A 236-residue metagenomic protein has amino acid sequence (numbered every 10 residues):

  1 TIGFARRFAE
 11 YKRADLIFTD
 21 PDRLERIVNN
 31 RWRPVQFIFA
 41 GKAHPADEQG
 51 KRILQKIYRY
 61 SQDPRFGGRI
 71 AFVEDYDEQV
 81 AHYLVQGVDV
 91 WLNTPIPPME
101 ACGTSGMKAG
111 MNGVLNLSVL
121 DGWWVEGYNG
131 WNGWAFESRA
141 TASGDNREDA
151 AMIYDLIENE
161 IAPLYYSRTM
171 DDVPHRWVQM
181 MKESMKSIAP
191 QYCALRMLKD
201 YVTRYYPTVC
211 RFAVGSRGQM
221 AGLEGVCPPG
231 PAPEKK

Functional and structural regions predicted by a protein language model:
T1-Y76: Conserved catalytic-core segment of nucleotide-activated headgroup transferases in glycan assembly
I2, R13, I17, I57 (+4 more regions): Hydrophobic, well-ordered secondary-structure elements that form the walls of internal hydrophobic environments
F4-N29, R33, L198, Y205-K236: Segments forming glycine/polar-rich beta-alpha architectures that bind adenosine-containing cofactors
E25-I38, V85-V209, A213-Q219: Catalytic binding pocket for nucleotide-activated donors in carbohydrate/polymer assembly enzymes
Q79-V80: Short acidic active-site motifs
